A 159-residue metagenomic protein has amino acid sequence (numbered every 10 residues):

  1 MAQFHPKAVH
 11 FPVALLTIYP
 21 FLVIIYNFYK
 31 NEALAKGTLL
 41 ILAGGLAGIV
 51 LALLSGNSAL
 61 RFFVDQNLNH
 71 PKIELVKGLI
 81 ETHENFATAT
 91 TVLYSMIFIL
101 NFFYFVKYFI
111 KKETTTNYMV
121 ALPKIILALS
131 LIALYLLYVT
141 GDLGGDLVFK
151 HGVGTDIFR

Functional and structural regions predicted by a protein language model:
M1-R159: Polytopic transmembrane helical bundles with strong interfacial aromatic enrichment
